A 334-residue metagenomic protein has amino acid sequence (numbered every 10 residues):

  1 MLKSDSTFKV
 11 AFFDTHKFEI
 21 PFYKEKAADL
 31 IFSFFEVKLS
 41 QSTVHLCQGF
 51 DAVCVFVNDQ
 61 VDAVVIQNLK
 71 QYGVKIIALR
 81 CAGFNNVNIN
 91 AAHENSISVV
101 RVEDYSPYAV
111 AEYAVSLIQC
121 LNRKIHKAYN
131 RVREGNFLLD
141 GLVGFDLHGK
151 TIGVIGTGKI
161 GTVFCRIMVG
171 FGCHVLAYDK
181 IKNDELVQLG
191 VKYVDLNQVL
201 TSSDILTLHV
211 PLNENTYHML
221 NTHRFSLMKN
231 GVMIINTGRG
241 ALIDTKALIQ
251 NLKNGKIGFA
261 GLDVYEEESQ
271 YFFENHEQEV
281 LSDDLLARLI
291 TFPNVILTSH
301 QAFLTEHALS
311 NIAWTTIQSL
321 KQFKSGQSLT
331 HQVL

Functional and structural regions predicted by a protein language model:
L2-S4, V100-V110, K127, G141-V143 (+1 more regions): C-terminal helix-to-coil terminal segments
L2-V99, N221: An N-terminal-biased, well-structured beta-alpha scaffold segment characteristic of Rossmann-like dinucleotide-binding
T7, H148-T151, T222, G231: Phosphate-coordination loops involved in phosphoryl transfer and adenosine-cofactor binding
L46-Q48, Q71, L147, Q198-S203 (+2 more regions): A short, aliphatic-rich alpha-helical micro-motif
D62-A63, K180-L285: Rossmann-like adenosine-cofactor binding region
Q71-I76, N95-I97, C173, N230-V232 (+1 more regions): A short helix->loop->beta-strand "cap" motif at the edges of active sites that frequently abuts
N95-I97, V102-T151, V163-R166, Y178: Phosphate-binding beta-alpha-beta segment of Rossmann-like dinucleotide-binding domains, i.e., the NAD(P)
T157-G158: Glycine-rich Rossmann-fold phosphate-binding loop(s) that bind the pyrophosphate of adenine dinucleotide cofactors
